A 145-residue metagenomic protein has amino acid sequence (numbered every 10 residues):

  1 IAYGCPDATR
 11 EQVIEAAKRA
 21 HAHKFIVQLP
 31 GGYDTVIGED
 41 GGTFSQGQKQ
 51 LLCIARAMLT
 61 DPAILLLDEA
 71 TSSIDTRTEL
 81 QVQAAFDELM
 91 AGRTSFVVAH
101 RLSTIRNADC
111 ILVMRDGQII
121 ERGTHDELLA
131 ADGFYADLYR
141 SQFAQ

Functional and structural regions predicted by a protein language model:
I1: Catalytic-loop signature of eukaryotic-like protein kinases
G4-D7, I14-A22, G32-A131: ABC-family ATPase nucleotide-binding domain "signature/switch" substructure
F25: Conserved phosphate-donor
A130-Q145: C-terminal boundary and immediately downstream tail of ABC-type ATPase nucleotide-binding domains
